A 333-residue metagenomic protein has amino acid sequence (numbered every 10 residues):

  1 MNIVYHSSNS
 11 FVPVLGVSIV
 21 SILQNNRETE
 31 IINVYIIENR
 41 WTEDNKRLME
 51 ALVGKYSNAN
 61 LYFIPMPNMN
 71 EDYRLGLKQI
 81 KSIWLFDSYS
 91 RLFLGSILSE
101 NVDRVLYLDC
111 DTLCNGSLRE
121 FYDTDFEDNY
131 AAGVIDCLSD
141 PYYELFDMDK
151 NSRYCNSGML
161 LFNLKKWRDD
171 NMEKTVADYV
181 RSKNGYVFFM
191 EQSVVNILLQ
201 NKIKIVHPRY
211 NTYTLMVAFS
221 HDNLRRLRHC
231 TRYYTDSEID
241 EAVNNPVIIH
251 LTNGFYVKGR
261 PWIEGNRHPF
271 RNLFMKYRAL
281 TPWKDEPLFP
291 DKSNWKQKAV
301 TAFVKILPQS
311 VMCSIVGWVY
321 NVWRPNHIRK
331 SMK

Functional and structural regions predicted by a protein language model:
S7, D169-K333: A glycosyltransferase accessory/donor-loop signature
S7-P13: Active-site beta-to-alpha loop of glycosyltransferases that engages the nucleotide-sugar donor
S21-E30: Short, acidic, metal-binding catalytic loop of nucleotide-sugar glycosyltransferases
I32-R40, G133-V134: Short internal beta-strands
R40-R47, P141: Short, charged/polar "capping" segments at the starts of alpha-helices and the immediately preceding loops
A51-S96: Active-site-proximal specificity loops/subdomain of glycosyltransferases
P67-M69, D87-S139, S152-Y154, L161-F162: GT-A fold catalytic core of metal-dependent nucleotide-sugar glycosyltransferases, centered on the diacidic
M159-N171: Conserved nucleotide-sugar donor-binding and metal-coordinating catalytic region shared by glycosyltransferases
